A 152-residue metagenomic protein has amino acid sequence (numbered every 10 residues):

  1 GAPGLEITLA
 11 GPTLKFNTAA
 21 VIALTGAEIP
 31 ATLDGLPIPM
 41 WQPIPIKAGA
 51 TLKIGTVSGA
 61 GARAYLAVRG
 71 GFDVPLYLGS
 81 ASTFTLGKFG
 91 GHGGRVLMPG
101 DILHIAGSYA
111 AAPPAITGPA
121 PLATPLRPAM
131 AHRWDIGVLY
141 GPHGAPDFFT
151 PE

Functional and structural regions predicted by a protein language model:
G1-E152: Conserved "landmark" site that anchors the functional core of diverse proteins
